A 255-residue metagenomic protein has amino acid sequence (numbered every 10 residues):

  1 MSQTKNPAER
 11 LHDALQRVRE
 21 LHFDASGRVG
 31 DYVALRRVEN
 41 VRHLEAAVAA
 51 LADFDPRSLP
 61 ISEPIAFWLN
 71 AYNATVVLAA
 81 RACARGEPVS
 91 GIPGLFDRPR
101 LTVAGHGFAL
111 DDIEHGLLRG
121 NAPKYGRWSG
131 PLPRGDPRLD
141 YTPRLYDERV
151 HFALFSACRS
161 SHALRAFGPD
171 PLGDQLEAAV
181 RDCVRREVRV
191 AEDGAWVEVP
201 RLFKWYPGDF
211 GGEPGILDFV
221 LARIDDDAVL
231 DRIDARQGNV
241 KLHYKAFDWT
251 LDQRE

Functional and structural regions predicted by a protein language model:
S2-E255: Interaction/scaffold regions that mediate signaling and macromolecular assembly across diverse proteins
